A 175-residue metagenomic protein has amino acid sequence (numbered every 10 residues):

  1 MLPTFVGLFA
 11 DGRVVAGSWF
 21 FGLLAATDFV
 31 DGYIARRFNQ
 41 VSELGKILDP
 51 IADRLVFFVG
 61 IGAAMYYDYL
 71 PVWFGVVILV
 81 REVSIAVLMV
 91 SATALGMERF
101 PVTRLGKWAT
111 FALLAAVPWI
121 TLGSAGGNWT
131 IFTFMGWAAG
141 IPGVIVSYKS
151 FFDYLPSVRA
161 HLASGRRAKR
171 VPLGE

Functional and structural regions predicted by a protein language model:
M1-E175: Alpha-helical transmembrane bundles and membrane-interface segments of multipass inner-membrane proteins
